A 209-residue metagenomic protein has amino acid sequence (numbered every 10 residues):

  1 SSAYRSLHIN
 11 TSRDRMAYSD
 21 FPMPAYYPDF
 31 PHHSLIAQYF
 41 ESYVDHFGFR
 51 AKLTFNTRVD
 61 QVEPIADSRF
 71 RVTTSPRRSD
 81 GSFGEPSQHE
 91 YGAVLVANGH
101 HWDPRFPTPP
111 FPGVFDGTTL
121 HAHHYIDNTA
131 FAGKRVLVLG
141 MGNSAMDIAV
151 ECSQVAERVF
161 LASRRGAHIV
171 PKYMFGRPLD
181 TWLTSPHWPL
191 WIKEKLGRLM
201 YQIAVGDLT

Functional and structural regions predicted by a protein language model:
S1-L53, S163-K172: Beta1-alpha1 glycine-rich phosphate/pyrophosphate-binding loop at the start of Rossmann-like nucleotide-binding domains
N10, P76-R78, D116: Acidic/polar residues at beta-strand termini and the immediately following turn/coil
R15, R69, G117: A residue-level signal for beta-strand positions that form part of recognition/binding surfaces within mature
S19, T73, H121: Residue-level detector of conserved, well-ordered beta-strand and adjacent loop positions that form binding/recognition
P22-A25, D60, A66, S79 (+2 more regions): Residue-level detector of flexible, active-site-proximal loop/helix-junction positions within diverse enzyme catalytic
D29-D103: Feature captures the FAD/FMN-dependent oxidoreductase FAD-binding
E85-T209: Rossmann-like dinucleotide-binding core of oxidoreductases
